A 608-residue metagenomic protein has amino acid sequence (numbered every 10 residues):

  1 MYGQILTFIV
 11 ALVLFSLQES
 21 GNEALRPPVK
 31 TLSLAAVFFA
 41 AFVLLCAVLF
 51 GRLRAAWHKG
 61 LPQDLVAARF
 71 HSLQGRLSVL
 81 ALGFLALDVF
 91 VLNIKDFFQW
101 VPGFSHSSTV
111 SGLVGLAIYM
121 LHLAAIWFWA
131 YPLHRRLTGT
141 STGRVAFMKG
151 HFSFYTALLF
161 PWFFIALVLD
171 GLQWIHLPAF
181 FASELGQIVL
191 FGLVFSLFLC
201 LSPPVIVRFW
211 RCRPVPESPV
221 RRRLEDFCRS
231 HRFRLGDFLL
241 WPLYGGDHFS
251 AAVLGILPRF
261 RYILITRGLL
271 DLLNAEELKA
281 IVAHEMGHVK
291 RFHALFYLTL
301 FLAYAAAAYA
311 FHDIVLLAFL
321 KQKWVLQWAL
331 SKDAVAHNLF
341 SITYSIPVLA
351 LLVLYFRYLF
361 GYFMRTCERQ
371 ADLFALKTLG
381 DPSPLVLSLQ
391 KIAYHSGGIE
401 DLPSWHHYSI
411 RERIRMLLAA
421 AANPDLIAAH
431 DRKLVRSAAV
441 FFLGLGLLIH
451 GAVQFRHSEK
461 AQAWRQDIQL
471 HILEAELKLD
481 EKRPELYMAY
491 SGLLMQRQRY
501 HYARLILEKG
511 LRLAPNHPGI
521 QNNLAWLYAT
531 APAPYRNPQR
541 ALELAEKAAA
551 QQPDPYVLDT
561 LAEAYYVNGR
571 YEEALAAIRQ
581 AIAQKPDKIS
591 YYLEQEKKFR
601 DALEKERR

Functional and structural regions predicted by a protein language model:
M1-K332, Y355-G446, R465-G492: Polar-ligand-bearing catalytic/cofactor-coordination segments of membrane-embedded or membrane-tethered inner-membrane
V289, L417-A420, P424, L493 (+4 more regions): TPR/TPR-like alpha-solenoid repeats
E476, K509-G510, K547-A548, Q580-A581: Canonical positions in the second alpha-helix
L479, L513, A550-Q551, Q584: Structural marker of alpha-solenoid helical repeat scaffolds
P484-Q496, L505-K509, P515-A564: Alpha-helical adaptor scaffolds
Q551, P555, T560, Y566-R608: Terminal, low-structured helical/coil segments at or just beyond the last alpha-helical repeat
